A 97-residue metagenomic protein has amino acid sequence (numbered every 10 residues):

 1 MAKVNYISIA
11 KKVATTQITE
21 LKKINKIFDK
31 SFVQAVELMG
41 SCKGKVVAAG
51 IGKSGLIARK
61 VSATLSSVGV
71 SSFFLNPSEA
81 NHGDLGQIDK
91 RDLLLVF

Functional and structural regions predicted by a protein language model:
M1-F97: Conserved N-terminal alpha-helical segment that immediately precedes and caps sugar-phosphate-binding
